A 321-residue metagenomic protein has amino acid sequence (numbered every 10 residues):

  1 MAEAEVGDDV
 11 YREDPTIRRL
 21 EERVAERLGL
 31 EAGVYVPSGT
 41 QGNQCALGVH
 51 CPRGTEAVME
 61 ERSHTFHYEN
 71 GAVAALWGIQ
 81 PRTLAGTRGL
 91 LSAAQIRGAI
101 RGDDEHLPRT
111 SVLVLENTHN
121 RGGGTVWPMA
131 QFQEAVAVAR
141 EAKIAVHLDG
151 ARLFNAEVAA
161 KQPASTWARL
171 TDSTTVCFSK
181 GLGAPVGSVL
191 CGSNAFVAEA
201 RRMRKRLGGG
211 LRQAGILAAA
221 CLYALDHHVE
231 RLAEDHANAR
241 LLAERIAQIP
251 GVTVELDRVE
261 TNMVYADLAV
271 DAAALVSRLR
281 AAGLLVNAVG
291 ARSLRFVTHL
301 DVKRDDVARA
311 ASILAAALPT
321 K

Functional and structural regions predicted by a protein language model:
M1-A269, A273-A282, V286-V302, A310-L318: Conserved PLP-enzyme active-site core in the AAT-like
